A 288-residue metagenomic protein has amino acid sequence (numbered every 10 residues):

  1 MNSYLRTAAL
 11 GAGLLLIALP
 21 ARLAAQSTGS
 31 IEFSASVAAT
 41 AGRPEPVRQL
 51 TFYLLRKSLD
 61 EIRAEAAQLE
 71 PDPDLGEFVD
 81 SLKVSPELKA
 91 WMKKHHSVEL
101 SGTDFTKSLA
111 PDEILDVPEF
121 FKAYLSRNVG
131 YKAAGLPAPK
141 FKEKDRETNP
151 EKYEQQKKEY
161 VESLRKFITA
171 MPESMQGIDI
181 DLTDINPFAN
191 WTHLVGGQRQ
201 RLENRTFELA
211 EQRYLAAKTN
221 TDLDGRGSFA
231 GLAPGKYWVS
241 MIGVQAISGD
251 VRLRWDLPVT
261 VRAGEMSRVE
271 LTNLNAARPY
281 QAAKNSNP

Functional and structural regions predicted by a protein language model:
M1-R6: N-terminal secretory signal peptides that target proteins for export/translocation
A8-A18: Bacterial N-terminal signal peptides
L19-A25: Sec/Tat signal peptide C-region and signal peptidase I cleavage site
Q26-L209, R213-Y214, G243-P288: Primarily secretory-pathway and cell-envelope proteins
K218-T221: Short beta-strand segments within Ig-like beta-sandwich modules, predominantly Fibronectin type-III
D224-G231: Short, surface-exposed beta-strand/beta-hairpin micro-motifs centered on an aromatic residue
L232-M241: A short tyrosine-centered beta-strand micro-motif
